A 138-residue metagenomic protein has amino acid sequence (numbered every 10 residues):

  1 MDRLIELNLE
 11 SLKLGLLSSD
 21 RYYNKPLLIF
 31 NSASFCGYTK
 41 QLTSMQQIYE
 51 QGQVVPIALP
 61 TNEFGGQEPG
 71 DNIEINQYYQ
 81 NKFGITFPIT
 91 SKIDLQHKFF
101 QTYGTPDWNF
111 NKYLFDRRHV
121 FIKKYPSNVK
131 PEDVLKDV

Functional and structural regions predicted by a protein language model:
M1-D20, K40: N-terminal "domain-start" segment that seeds a small globular fold
L12-L14, N24, Q51: Preference for well-ordered, secondary-structure-rich cores of eukaryotic proteins
Y23-K25, G84: Active-site acidic short loop of glycosyltransferases
P26-L28, P56: Hydrophobic beta-strand anchors of alpha/beta hydrolase catalytic cores
F30-F35, T61: Aromatic-flanked redox-active Cys/Sec active sites in thiol-based oxidoreductases, especially the WC-centered
Y38-H97: Structural microenvironment flanking redox-active thiols in thiol-disulfide oxidoreductases
K98-V138: Thiol-/selenol-based redox modules, centered on thioredoxin-like and closely related oxidoreductase domains
